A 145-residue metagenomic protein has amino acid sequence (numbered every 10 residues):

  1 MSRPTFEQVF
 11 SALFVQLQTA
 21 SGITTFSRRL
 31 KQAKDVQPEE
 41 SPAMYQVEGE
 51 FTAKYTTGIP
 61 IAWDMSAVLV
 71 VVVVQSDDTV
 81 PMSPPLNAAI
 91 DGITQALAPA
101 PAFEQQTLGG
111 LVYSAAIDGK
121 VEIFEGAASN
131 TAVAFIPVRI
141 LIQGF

Functional and structural regions predicted by a protein language model:
M1-S41, V47-F145: Charged, amphipathic alpha-helical segments and their flanking helix caps
